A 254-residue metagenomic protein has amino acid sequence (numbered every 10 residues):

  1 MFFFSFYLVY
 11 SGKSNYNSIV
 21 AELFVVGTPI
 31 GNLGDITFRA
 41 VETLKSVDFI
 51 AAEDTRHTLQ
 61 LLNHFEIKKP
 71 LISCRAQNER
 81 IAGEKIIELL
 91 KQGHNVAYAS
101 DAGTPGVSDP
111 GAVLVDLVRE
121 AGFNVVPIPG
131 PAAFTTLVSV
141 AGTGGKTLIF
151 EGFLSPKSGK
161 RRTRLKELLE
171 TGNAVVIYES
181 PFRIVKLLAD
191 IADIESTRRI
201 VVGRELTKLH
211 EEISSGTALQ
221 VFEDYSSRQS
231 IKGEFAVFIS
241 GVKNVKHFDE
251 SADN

Functional and structural regions predicted by a protein language model:
S5-Y10, Y16: Short, positively charged and aromatic/hydrophobic N-terminal segments
Y16-A76: Glycine-rich, flexible N-terminal cofactor/catalytic loop recognition
L44-I50, F123-V125, A174-V175: Short active-site oxyanion
C74-E79, L154: Conserved helicase motor
G83-A132: Glycine/small-residue-rich loop that forms an oxyanion/phosphate-binding "nest" at active or ligand-binding sites
V113-T171: Class I SAM-dependent methyltransferase SAM-binding "motif I" and its flanking Rossmann-like core
A174-N254: A contiguous loop/helix-start segment that scaffolds small-molecule binding in enzyme catalytic cores
